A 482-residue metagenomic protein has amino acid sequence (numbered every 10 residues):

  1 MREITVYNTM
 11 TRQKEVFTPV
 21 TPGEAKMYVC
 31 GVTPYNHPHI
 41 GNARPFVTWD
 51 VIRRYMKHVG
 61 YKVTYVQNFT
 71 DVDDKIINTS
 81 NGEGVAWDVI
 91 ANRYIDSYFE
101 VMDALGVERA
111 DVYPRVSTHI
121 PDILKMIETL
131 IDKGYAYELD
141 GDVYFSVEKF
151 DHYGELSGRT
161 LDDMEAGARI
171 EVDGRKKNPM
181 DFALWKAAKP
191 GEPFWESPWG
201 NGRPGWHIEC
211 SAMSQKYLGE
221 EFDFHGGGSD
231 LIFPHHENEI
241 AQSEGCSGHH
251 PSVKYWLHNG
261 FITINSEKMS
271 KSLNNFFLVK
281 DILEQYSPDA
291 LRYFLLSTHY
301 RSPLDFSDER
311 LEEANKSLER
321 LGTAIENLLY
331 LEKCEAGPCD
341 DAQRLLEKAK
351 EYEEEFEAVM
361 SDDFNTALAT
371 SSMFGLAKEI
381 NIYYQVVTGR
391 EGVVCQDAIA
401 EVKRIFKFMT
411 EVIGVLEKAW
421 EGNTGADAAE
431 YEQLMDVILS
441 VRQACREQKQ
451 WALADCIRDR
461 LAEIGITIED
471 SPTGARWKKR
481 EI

Functional and structural regions predicted by a protein language model:
M1-Y35, F46, D50, T64 (+2 more regions): Alpha-helical recognition segments enriched in aromatics with Gly/Pro capping that present substrate-recognition
T11-V16, V20-E108, T473-W477: N-terminal, positively charged nucleic-acid-binding surface of large information/translation enzymes
Y61, Y135, I466: Short phosphate-binding/catalytic loops that engage adenosine nucleotides
F69-D74, I95-Y98, E108-I123, G141-F150: Short, glycine/charge-rich beta-strand/loop segments that flank catalytic centers and engage negatively charged groups
S80-W87, D111-S117, G228-S229: The substrate-binding groove and active-site-proximal loops of carbohydrate-active enzymes, especially glycoside
K268, F276-I482: Structural preference for alpha-helix termini/caps and helix-kink/transition segments
